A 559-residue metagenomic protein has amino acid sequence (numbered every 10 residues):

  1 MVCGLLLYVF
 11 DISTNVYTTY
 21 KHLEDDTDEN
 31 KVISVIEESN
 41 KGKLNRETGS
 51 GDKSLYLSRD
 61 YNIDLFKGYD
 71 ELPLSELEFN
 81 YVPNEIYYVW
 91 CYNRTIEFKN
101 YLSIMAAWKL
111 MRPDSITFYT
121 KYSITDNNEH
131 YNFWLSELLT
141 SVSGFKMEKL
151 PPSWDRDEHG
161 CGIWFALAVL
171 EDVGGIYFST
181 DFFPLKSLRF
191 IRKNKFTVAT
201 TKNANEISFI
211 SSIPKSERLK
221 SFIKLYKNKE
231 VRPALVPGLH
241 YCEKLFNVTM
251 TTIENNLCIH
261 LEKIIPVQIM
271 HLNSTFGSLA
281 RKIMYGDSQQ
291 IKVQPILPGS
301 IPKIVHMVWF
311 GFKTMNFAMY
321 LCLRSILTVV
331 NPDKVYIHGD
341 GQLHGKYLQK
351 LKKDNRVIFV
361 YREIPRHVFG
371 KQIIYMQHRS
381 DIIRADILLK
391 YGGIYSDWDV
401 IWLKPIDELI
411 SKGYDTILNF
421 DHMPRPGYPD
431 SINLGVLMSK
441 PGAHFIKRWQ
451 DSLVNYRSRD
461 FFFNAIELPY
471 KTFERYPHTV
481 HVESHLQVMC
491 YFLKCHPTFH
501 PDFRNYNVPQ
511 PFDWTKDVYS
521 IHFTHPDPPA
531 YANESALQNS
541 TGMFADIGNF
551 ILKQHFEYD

Functional and structural regions predicted by a protein language model:
M1-I163, T180-S380, W398-D559: Glycosyltransferase-associated regions of secretory-pathway enzymes, highlighting luminal stem/catalytic domains
G162-G175, D381-Y391: Small-residue hinge/turn detector
I176-F178, I394-S396: Short aromatic-hydrophobic micro-motifs that form the base-stacking/packing surface for donor nucleotide recognition
